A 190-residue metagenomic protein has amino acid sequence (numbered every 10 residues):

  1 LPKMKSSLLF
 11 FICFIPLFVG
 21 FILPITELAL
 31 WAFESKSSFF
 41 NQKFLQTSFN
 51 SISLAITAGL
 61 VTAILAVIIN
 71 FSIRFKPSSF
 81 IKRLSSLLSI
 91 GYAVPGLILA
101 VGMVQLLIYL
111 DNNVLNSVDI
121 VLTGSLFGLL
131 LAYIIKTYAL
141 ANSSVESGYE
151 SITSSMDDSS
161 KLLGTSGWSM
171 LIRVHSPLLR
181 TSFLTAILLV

Functional and structural regions predicted by a protein language model:
L1, F40-L45, F80-I81, L97-I135 (+1 more regions): Membrane-interfacial helix termini and adjacent extracytoplasmic/periplasmic loops of multi-pass transporters
P2-L23, R83-L88, V94: N-terminal signal-anchor/first transmembrane alpha helix
P2-S7, I25-A63, K76-I81: Periplasmic/extracellular loop-to-transmembrane helix junction in inner-membrane transport proteins
F11-F18, I135, N142-V145, T153 (+1 more regions): Transmembrane alpha-helices
I22-T26, L30, I64-I69, V101 (+2 more regions): Membrane-embedded alpha-helices of multi-pass transport/permease systems
S48, I73, I90, S155-L162: Short hydrophobic faces within alpha-helices
S51, A55, G59-A66, N70 (+9 more regions): Small-residue faces within membrane-embedded alpha-helices
A58-L88, V145, M156, G167-V174: Transmembrane-helix boundary motif in ABC transporter permease subunits
